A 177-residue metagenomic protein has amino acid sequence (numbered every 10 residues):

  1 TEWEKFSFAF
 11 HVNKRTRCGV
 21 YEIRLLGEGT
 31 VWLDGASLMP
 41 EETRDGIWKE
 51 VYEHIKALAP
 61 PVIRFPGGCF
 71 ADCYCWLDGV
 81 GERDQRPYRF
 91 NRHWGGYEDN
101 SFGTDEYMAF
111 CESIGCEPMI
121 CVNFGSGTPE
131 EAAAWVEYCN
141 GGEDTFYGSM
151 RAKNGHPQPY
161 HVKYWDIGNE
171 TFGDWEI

Functional and structural regions predicted by a protein language model:
K5-S37: Extracellular beta-strand ligand-recognition surfaces/modules
K5-S7, P40, D45-K49, N123-C139 (+1 more regions): Active-site cleft segment of glycoside hydrolase catalytic domains centered on the general acid/base Glu
F8, A59, I63, C111 (+2 more regions): Conserved, mostly hydrophobic/aromatic
Y21, G29, L33-H54, F65-A71: An acidic-aromatic loop/edge-strand motif
M39, H54, F110-I114, W135-G142: Structured segments of extracytoplasmic/periplasmic soluble domains in secreted or envelope-associated proteins
E50-D72, G103-G115: Catalytic domains of carbohydrate-active enzymes, especially glycoside hydrolases
P61-F65, P118-V122, K163-I167: Hydrophobic faces of well-ordered beta-strands that scaffold small-molecule active sites in alpha/beta enzyme cores
C69-T104, A109, D144-N169: Aromatic- and acidic-residue-enriched carbohydrate-binding clefts of CAZyme catalytic domains
